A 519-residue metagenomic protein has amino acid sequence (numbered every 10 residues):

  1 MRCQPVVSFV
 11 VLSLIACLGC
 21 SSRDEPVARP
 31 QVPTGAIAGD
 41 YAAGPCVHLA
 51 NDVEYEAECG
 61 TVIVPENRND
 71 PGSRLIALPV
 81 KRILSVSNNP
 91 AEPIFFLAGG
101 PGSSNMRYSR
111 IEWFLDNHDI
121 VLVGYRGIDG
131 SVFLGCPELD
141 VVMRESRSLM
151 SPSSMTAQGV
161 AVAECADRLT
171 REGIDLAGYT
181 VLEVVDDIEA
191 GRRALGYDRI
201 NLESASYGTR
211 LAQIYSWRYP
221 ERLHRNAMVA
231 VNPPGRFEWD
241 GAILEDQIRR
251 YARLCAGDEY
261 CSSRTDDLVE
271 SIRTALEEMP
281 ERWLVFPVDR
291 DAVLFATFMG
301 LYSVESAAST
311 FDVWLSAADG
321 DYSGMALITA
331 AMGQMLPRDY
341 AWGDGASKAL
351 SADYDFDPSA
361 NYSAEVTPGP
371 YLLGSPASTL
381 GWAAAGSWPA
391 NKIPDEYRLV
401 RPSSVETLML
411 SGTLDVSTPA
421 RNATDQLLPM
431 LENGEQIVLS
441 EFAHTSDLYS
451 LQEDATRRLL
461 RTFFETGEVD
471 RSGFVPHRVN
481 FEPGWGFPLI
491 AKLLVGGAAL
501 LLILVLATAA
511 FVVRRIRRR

Functional and structural regions predicted by a protein language model:
C20-P152, D266-A275, W388-I393, N433-G434 (+1 more regions): Catalytic-loop region of hydrolases
G135-C136, D140-R144, A212-S271, A318: A catalytic-pocket lid/entrance helix-loop region that shapes and gates access to the active site across common
V185-R199: Conserved acidic catalytic loop of the alpha/beta-hydrolase fold
S204-I214: Glycine-rich nucleophile elbow surrounding the catalytic serine of serine-hydrolase chemistry
V269-P402, N480, G484-A498, A510: Alpha/beta-hydrolase fold active-site neighborhood
M409-S411: Short beta-strand/loop motif that positions the catalytic acidic residue of the alpha/beta-hydrolase fold
S417-N422: Conserved alpha/beta-hydrolase "acid-adjacent" motif
A443-E453: Catalytic histidine-centered segment of alpha/beta-hydrolase-like enzymes
